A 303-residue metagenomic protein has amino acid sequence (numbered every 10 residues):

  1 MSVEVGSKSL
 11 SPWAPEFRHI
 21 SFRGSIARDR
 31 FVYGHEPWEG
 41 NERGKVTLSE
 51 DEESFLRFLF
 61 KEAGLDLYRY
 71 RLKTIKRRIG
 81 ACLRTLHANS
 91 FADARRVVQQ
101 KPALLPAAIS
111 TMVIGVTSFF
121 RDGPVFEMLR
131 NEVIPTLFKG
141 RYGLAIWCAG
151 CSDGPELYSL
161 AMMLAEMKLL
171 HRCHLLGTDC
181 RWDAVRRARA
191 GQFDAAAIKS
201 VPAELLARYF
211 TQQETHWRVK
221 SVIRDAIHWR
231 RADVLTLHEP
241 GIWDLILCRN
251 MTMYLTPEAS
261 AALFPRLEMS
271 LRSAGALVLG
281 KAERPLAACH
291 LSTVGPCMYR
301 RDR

Functional and structural regions predicted by a protein language model:
I20, G24, D29-W147, G280: Conserved AdoMet
L129, I246, L271: Residue-level signal for inorganic ion chemistry
D153-K168: Conserved SAM-binding loop of SAM-dependent methyltransferases across substrates and taxa, primarily the Class I
H171-L247, M251-A259, R284-L286, H290: Extended basic-aromatic, gly/pro-enriched interface segments that bind polyanionic ligands
A261-S273: A short glycine-rich, Lys/Arg-flanked "PGG" loop and its adjoining helix->strand segment in the class I
A274-K281: Conserved beta-strand signature within the Rossmann-like core of class I S-adenosyl-L-methionine
L286-R303: Core SAM-dependent methyltransferase catalytic element
